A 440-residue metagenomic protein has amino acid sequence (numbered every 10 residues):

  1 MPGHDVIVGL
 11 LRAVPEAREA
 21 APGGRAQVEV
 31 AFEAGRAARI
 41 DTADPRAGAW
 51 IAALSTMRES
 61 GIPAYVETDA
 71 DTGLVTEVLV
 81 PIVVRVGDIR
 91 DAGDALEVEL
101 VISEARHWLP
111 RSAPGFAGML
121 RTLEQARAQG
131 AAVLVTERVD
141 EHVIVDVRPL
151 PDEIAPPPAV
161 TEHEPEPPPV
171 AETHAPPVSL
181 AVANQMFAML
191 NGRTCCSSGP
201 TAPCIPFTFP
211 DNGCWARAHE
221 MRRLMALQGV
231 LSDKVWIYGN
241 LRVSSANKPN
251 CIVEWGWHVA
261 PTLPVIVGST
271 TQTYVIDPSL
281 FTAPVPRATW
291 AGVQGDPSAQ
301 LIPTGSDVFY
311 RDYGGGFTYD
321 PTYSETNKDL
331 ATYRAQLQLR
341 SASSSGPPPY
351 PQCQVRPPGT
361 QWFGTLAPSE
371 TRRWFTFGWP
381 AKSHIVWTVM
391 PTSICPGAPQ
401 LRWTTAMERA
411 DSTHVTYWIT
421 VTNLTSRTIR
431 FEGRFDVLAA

Functional and structural regions predicted by a protein language model:
M1-R111, G118-P165: Short, flexible, surface-exposed loop segments at domain boundaries
V14-A34, G192-T201, P206, R372-G378: N-terminal targeting signals for Sec/Tat export/insertion, comprising classic cleavable signal peptides
E16-R18, N240-K248, W403-A410, I419-T420: Short amphipathic beta-strand and strand-loop transition segments with alternating hydrophobic
W50-V78, V243-G256, T262-I266, T413-T425: Mid-chain, structured segments of secreted extracytoplasmic proteins
T72-L79, E141-L150, G268-S279, V386-V389 (+1 more regions): Short, well-ordered strand-loop elements centered on a beta-strand within folded domains, enriched for acidic residues
G87-D91, L100-I102, P156-Q354: A structural boundary/capping signal
A131, W257-V259, F435: Residue-level detector of short, conserved catalytic/binding motifs and their immediate flanks
Q354-R434, L438-A440: Extracellular attachment/recognition segments
